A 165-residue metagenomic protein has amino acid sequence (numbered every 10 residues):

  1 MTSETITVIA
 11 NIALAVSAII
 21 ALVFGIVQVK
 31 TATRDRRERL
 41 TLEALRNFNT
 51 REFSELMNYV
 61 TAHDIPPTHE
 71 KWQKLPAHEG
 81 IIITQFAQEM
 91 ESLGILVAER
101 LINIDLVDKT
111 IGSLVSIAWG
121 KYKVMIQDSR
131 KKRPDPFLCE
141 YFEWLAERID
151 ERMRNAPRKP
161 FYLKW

Functional and structural regions predicted by a protein language model:
T2-P67: Membrane-proximal alpha-helical anchors
T2-T5, I9, A13, G80 (+3 more regions): N-proximal short alpha-helices
S3-I6, L42, P76-I83, D108 (+1 more regions): Amphipathic, non-membrane alpha-helical segments in soluble helical-bundle scaffolds
N11, F24, W72-L75, F86 (+1 more regions): Generic signal for short, ordered secondary-structure residues within or immediately flanking folded domains
L42, T68-H69, I126-R130: Charged, low-complexity surface segments at secondary-structure and domain boundaries
L45-K74, P136-E151, K159-L163: Long amphipathic alpha-helical segments that form oligomerization/scaffold cores
H63-L93: A contiguous binding-surface segment within folded domains or other stable secondary-structure elements
I82, A87, S92-W165: An amphipathic alpha-helical interaction surface
